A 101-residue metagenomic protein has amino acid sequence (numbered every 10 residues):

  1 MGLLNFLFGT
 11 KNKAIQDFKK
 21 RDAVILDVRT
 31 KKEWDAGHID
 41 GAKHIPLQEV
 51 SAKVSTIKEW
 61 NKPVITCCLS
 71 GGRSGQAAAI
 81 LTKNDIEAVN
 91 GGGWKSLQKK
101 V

Functional and structural regions predicted by a protein language model:
G2-A23, K31-P63, G72-V101: Rhodanese-like catalytic fold shared by cysteine-dependent sulfurtransferases and DSP/PTP-type phosphatases
L26: Active-site flanking residues adjacent to catalytic metal/cofactor-binding acidic residues
C67: Short, surface-exposed ligand- or partner-binding patches at beta-edge/loop junctions that are enriched in aromatics
